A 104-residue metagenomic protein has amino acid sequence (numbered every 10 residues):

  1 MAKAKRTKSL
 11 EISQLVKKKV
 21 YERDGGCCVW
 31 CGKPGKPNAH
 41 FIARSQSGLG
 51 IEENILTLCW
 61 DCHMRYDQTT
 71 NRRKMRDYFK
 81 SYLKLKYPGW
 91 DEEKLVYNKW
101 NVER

Functional and structural regions predicted by a protein language model:
M1-R23, C31-G35, R72-R104: A boundary/linker detector
C27-T57, Y66, T70: Histidine-centered nuclease catalytic patch
S45-C62, K80-K94: Short microdomains enriched in Cys/His and/or Lys/Arg
